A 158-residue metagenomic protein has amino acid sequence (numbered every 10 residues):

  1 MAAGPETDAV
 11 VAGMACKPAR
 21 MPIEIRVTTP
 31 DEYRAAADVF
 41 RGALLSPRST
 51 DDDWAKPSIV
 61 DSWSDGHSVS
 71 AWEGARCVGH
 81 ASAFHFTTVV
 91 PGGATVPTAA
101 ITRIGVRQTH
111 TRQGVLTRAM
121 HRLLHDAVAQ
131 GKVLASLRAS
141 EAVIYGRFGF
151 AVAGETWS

Functional and structural regions predicted by a protein language model:
M1-V10: Extreme N-terminal basic, low-complexity initiation segments that serve as generic localization/processing leaders
M14-H85, P91-A100: Short amphipathic alpha-helix that is part of the acyltransferase structural core
R34, D38-G42, T117-H125, A129 (+1 more regions): A broad, structural surface signal
F86-T88, T109, A142: Short coil/turn motifs at secondary-structure junctions
V96-P97, R118, A151: "Short basic amphipathic alpha-helical interaction patches in structured regions
R103-V128, R147: Conserved acetyl-CoA-binding loop-helix of GNAT-fold acetyltransferases
A129-V133, R138-W157: Conserved active-site alpha-helix within GNAT-family acetyltransferase domains
